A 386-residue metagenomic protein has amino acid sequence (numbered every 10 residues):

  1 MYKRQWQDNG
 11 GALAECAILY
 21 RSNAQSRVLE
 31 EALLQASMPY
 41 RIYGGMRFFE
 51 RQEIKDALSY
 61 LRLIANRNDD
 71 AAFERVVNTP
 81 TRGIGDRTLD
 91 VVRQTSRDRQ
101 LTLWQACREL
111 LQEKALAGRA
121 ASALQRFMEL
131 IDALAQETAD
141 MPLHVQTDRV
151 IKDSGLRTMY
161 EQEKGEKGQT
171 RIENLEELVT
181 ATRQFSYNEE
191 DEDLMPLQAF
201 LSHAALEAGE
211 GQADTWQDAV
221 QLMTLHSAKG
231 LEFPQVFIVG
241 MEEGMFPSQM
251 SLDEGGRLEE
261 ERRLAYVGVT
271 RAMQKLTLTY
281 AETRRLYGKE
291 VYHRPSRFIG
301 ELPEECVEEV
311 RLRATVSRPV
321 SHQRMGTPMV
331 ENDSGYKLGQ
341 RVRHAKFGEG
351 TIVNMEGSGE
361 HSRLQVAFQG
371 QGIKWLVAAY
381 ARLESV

Functional and structural regions predicted by a protein language model:
M1-Q5: Conserved small/polar residues in nucleotide/adenosyl-binding loops
W6-A12: Glycine-rich phosphate-binding loop signature in dinucleotide/nucleotide-binding domains
A12, S26-M38, R51, L58-C306 (+1 more regions): Conserved helicase C-terminal RecA-like lobe
A14-S26: Conserved strand-helix element at the start of the C-terminal RecA-like helicase core
N23, G44-R51: Conserved helicase motor
S37-R47, L376: Conserved RecA-like helicase motor-core motifs
A228-M245, M250-S251, L258-E260, Y280-V386: Structural signature of nuclease core domains in nucleic-acid processing machines
